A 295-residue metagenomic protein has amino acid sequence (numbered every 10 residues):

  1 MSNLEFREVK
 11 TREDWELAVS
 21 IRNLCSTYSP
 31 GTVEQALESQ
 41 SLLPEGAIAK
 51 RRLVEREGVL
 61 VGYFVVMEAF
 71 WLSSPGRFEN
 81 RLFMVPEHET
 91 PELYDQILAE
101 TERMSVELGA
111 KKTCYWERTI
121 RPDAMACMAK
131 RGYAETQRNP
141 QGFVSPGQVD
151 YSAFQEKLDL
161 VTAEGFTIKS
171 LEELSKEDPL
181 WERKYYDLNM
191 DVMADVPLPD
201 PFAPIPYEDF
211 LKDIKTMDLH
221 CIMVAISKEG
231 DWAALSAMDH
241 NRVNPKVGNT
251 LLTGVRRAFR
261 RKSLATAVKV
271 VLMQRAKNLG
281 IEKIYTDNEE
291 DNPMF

Functional and structural regions predicted by a protein language model:
M1-S39, K157-F202: Short amphipathic alpha-helix that is part of the acyltransferase structural core
R7-W15, R22-I120, K228, W232-R256: Conserved donor-binding loop and adjoining core beta-sheet/short helix segment in diverse acyl/aminoacyl transferases
R81, A267-K269: Primarily hydrophobic membrane-targeting regions of prokaryotic envelope proteins
V85-E177: Acyl-donor-binding surface of acyltransferase catalytic domains
E92, S263-A267: Glycine-rich phosphate-binding loop
A129-S152, C221-M223, L251, V270 (+1 more regions): Active-site/acyl-donor-binding loops of N-acyltransferases
P199-V224, G230, L235: A mid-sequence, solvent-exposed acidic-amphipathic segment
